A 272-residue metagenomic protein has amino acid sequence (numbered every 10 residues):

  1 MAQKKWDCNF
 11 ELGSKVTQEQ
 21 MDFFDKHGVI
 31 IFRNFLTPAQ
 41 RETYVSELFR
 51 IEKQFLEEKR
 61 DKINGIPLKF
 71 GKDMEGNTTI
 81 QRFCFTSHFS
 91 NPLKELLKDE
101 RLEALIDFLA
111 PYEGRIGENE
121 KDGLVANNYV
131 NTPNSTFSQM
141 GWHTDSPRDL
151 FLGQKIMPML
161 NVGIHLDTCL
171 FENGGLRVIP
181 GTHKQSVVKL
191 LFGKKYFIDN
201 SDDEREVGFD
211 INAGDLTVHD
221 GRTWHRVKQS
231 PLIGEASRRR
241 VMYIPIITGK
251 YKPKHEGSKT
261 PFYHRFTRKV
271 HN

Functional and structural regions predicted by a protein language model:
M1-K26, R33-W142, T267: Non-heme Fe(II)-dependent double-stranded beta-helix
A2-E11, K189-Y196, L216-V218, R222-N272: Non-heme Fe(II)/2-oxoglutarate
K4, I156-M159, T168-R226, Y251: Double-stranded beta-helix
V29, Q139, M157-G163, N173 (+2 more regions): Extracellular structured ligand-interaction cores
P38, R148, H225: Glycine-rich nucleotide phosphate-binding loop and flanking beta-alpha elements of Rossmann-like dinucleotide-binding
G65-P67, S138-D145, L191-R205, E235-A236 (+1 more regions): Short, surface-exposed loop/helix-turn segments at secondary-structure junctions that function as lids/hinges flanking
L93-K94, E113-I116, R148-G153, G163-D167 (+1 more regions): Short helix-to-loop capping/linker segments positioned immediately adjacent to catalytic or ligand/cofactor-binding
S138-P158: Acidic, His- and aromatic-enriched active-site or binding-groove loops in soluble protein domains that engage sugars
